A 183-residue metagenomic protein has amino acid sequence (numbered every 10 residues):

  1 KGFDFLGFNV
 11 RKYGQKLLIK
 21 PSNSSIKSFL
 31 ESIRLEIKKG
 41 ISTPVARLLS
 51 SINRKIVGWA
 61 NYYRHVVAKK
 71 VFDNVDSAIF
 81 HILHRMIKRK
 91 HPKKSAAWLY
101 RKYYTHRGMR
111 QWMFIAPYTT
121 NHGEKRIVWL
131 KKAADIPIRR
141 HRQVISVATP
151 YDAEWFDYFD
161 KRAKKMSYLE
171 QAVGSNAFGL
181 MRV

Functional and structural regions predicted by a protein language model:
K1-V183: Non-catalytic terminal/accessory segments
